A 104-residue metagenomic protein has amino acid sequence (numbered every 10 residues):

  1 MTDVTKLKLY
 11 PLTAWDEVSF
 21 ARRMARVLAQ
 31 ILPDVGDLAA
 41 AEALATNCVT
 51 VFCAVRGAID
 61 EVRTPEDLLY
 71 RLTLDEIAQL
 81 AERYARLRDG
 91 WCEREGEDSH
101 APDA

Functional and structural regions predicted by a protein language model:
M1-K6: Short acidic-hydrophobic surface loop/beta-edge motif
K8-A104: Short, surface-exposed, charged amphipathic helix/loop patches that serve as local interaction elements
